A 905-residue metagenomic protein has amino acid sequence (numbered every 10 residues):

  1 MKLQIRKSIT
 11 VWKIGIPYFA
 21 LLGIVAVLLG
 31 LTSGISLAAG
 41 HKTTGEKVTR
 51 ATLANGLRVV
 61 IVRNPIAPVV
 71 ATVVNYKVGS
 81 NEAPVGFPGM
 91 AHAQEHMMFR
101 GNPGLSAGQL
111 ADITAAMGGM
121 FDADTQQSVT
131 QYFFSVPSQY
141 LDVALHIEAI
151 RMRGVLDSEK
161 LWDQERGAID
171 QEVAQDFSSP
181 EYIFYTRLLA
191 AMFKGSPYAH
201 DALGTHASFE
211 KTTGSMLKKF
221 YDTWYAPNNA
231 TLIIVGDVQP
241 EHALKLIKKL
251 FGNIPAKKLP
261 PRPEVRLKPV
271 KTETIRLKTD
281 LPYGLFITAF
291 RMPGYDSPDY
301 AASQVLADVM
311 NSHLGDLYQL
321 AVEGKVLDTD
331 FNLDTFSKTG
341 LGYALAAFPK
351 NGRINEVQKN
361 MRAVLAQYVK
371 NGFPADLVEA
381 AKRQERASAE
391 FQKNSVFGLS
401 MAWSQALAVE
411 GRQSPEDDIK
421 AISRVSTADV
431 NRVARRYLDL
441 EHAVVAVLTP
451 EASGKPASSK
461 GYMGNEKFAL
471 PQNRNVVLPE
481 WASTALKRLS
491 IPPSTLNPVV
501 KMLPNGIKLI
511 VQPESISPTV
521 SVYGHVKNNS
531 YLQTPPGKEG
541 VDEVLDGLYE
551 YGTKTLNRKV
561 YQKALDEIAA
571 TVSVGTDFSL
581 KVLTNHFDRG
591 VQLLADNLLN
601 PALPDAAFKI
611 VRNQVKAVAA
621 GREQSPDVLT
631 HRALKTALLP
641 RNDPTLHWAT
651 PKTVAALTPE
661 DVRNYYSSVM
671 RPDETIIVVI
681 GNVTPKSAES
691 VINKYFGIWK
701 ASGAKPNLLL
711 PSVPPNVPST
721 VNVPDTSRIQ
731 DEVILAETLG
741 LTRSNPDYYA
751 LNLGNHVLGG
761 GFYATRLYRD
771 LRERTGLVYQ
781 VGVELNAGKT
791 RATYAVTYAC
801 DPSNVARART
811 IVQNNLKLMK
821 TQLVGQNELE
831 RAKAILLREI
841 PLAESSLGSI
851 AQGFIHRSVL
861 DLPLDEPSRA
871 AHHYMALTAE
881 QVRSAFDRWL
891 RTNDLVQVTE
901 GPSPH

Functional and structural regions predicted by a protein language model:
M1-I14: N-terminal secretory signal peptides that target proteins for export/translocation
P17-S33: Bacterial N-terminal signal peptides
G34-V59, Q239-K278, E416-V526, I676 (+3 more regions): Proteolytic maturation boundary segments
V60-V62, A67-A93, A107-M152, E181-A207 (+12 more regions): M16 family metallopeptidases and their MPP-like homologs
A107, P240-L244, P298, I354-N355 (+4 more regions): Extracytoplasmic/secreted cell-surface and envelope-processing proteins
D170-D176, R266-T279, K382-Q392, L583-T584 (+3 more regions): Short, conserved secondary-structure transition motifs
